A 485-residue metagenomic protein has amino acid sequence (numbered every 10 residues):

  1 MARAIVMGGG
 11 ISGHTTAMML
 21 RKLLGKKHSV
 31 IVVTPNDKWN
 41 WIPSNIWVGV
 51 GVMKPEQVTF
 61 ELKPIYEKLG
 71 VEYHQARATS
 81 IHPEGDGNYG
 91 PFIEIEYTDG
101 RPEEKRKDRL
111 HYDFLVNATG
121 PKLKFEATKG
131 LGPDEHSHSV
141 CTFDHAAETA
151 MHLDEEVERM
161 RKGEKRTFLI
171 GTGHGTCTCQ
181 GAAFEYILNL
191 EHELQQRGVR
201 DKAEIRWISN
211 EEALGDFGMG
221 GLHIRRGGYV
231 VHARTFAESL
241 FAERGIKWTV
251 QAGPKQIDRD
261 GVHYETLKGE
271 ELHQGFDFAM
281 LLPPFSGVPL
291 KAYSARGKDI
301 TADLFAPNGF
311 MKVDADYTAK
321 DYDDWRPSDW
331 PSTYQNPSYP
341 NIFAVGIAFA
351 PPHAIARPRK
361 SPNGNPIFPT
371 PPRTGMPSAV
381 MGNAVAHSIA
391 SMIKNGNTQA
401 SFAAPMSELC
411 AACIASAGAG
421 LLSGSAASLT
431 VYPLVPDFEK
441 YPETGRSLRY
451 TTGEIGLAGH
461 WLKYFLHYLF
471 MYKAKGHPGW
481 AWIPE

Functional and structural regions predicted by a protein language model:
A2-Q75, H174-G228: Beta1-alpha1 glycine-rich phosphate/pyrophosphate-binding loop at the start of Rossmann-like nucleotide-binding domains
M7, R109-G120, Q274-F285, I342 (+1 more regions): Short hydrophobic core segments
S29, K68-I95, E191-Y322: A Rossmann-like FAD-binding core segment of flavoenzymes
V33, R166-L194, W207, D329-F368 (+2 more regions): Active-site substrate-recognition segment that forms the wall of the catalytic cavity or substrate channel
H74-E185, N189-G198, M280: FAD-binding core/adjacent interface of flavoenzyme oxidoreductases
K124, P133-E164, D277, L282-M376: FAD-site-proximal beta/loop scaffold in flavoenzymes
A150, D154, E158-Q251, P371-A411: Rossmann-like dinucleotide-binding core of oxidoreductases
T374-P377, M381-E485: C-terminal, flexible cofactor-proximal segment of oxidoreductases
